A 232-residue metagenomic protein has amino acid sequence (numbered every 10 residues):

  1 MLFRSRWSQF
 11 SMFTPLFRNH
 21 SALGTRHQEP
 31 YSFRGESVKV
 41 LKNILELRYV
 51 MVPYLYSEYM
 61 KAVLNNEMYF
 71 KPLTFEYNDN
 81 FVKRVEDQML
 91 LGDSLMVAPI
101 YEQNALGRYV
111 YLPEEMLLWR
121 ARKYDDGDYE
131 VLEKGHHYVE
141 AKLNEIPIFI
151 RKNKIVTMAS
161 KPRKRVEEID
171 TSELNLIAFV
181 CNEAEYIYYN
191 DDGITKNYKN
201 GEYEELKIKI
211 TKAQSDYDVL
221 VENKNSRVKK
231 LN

Functional and structural regions predicted by a protein language model:
F3-V228: Catalytic core of carbohydrate-active enzymes
